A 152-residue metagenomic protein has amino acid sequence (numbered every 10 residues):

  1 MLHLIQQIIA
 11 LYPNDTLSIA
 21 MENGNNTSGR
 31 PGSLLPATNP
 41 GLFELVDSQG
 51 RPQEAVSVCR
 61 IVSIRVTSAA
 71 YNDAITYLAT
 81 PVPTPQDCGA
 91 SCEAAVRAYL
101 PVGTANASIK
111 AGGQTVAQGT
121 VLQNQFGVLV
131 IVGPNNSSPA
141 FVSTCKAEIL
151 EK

Functional and structural regions predicted by a protein language model:
M1-Q118, L122-K152: Short glycine-rich, low-complexity segments
